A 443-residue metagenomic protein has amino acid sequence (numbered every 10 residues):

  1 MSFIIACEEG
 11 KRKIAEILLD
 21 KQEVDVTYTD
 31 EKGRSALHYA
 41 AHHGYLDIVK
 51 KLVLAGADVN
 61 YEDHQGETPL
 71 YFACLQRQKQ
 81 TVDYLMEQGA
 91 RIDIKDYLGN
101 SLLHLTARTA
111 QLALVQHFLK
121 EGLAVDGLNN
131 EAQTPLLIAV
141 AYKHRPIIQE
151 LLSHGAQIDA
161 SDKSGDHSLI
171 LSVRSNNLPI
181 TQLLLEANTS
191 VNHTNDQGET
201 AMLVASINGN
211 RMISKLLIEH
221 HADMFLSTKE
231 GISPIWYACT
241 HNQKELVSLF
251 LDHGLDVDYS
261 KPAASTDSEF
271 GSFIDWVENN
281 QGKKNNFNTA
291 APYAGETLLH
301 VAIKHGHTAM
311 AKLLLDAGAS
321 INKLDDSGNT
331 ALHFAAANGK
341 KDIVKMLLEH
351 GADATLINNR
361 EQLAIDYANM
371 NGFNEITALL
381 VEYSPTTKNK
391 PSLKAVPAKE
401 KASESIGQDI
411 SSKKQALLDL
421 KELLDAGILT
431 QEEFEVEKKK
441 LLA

Functional and structural regions predicted by a protein language model:
S2-I5, E121, H154, A187 (+6 more regions): Ankyrin-repeat-protein effector appendages
I14, I48, Q80-T81, L114 (+7 more regions): Conserved ankyrin/ankyrin-like repeat signature
D30, D63, D96, N129 (+7 more regions): Ankyrin repeat boundary/linker residues
